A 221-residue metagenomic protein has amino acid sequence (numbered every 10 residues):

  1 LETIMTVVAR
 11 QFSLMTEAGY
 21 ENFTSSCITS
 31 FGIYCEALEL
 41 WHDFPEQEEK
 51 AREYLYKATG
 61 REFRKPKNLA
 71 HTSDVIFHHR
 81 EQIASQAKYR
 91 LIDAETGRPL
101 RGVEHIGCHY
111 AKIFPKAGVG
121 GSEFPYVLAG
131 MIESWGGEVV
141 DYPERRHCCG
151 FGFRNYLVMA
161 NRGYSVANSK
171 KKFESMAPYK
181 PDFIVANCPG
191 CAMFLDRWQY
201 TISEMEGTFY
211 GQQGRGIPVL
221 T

Functional and structural regions predicted by a protein language model:
L1-T221: Iron-sulfur cluster-binding electron-transfer modules in prokaryotic oxidoreductases
